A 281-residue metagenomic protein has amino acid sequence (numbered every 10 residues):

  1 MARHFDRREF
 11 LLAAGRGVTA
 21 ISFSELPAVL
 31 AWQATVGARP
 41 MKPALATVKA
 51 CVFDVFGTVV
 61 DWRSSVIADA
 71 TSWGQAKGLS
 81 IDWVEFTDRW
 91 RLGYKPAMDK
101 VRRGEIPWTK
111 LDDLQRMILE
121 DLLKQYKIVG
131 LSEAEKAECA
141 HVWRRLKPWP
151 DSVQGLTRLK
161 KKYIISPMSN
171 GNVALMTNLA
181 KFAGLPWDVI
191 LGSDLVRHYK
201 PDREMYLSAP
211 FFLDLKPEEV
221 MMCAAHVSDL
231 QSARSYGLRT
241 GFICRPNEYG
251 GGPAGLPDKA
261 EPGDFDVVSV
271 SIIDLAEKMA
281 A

Functional and structural regions predicted by a protein language model:
A2-V18, R39-V48, T157, G171-A281: Asp-based, Mg2+/Mn2+-dependent phosphohydrolase catalytic module
E9, A68-S72, R89, M117-D121 (+4 more regions): Alpha-helical elements of Rossmann-like donor-binding domains used by nucleotide-donor carbohydrate transfer enzymes
A28-A38: Signal peptide processing junction and immediate N-terminal pro/mature segment of secreted/exported proteins
P40-L92: Active-site neighborhood of HAD-like aspartate-dependent phosphohydrolases
V66, A70, G74, W90-Y94 (+3 more regions): Hydrophobic alpha-helical core bundles mediating ligand binding, dimerization, or RNAP-core interactions
K77-G78, T87-A137: A metal-dependent, Asp-based hydrolase signature
E133-K181, I190-S193: Substrate-recognition element of Asp-dependent hydrolases with the DxDx(T/V) motif
